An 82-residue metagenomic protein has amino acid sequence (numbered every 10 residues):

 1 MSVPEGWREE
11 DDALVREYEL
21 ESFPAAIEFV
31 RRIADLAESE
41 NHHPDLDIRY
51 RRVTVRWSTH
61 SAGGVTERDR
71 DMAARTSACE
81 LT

Functional and structural regions predicted by a protein language model:
M1-A13: Short aromatic-glycine-(Arg/Gly/Cys) micro-motifs in beta-strand/loop hairpins
E9, A34-P44, T82: Short arginine-rich
A13-E21: Short, well-ordered beta-strand elements within core beta-sheets of diverse protein domains
S22-F23, A62: Helix N-cap motif at beta-to-alpha junctions
A25-I33: Short amphipathic alpha-helix segments
I27, S39-V55: Amphipathic, hydrophobic secondary-structure cores in small proteins
T54-L81: C-terminal structural segments of small proteins and small subunits
